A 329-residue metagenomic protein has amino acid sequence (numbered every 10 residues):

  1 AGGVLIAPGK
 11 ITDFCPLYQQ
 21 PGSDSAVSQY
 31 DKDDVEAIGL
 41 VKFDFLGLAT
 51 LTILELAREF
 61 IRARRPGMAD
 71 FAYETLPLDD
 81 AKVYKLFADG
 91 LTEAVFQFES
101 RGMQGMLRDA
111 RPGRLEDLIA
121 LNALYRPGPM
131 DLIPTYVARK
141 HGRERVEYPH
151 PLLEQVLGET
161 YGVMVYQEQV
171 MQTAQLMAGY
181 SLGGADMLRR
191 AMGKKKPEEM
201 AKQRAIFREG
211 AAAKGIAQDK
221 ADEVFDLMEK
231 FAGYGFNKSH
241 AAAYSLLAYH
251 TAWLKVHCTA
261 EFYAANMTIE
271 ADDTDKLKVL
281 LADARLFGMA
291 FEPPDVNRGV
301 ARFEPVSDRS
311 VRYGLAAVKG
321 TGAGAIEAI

Functional and structural regions predicted by a protein language model:
A1-I329: Noncatalytic, beta-rich nucleic-acid-contacting surfaces in large DNA/RNA-processing enzymes
